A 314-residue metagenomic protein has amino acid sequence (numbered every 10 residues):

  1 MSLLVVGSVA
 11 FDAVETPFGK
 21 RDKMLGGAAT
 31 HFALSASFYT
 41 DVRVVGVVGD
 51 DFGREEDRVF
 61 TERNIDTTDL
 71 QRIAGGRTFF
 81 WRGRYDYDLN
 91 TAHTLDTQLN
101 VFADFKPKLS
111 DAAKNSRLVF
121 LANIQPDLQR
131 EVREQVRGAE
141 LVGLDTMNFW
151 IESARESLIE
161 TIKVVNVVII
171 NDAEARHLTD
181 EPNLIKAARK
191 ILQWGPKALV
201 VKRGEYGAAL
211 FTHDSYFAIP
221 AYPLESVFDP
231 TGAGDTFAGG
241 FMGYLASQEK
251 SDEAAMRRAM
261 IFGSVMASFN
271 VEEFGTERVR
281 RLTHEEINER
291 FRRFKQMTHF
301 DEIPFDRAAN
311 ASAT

Functional and structural regions predicted by a protein language model:
M1-L4: Extreme N-terminal starter segment of soluble prokaryotic enzymes
F11-K23, F38-L121, R133-A139, N288-T314: Conserved N-terminal subdomain of the carbohydrate kinase-like
A33-V42, Y244-A246: Alpha-helix C-terminal capping segments
L34, F80-R84, G207-F211: Short beta-strand scaffold segments in enzyme catalytic cores
A36, N171, G234: Short, conserved phosphate/pyrophosphate- and ester-handling motifs at nucleotide-, phospho-/glycolipid
G49-D51, N123-L128, M147-I151: Short beta->alpha connector loops
G138-L141, N148-P220: Conserved phosphate/ATP/ADP-binding segment of small-molecule kinases
L184-T314: Conserved phosphate-binding/catalytic region of the ribokinase-like
